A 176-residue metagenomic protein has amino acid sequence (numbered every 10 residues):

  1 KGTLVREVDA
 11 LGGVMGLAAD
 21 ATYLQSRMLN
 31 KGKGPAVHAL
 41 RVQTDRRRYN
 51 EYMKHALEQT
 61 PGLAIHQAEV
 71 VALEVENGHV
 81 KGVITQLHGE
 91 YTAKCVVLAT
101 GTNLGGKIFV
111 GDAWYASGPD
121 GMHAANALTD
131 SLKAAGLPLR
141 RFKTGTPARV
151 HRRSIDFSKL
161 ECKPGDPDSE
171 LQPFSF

Functional and structural regions predicted by a protein language model:
K1-E76, L87, A99-P119, H123-L128 (+1 more regions): Conserved N-terminal/central alpha/beta ligand/cofactor-binding core
G78-V83: Short, hydrophobic/aromatic-rich segments at coil-to-beta transitions
I84-C95: Core beta-strand elements of the Rossmann-like FAD/NAD(P) dinucleotide-binding domain in flavoenzyme oxidoreductases
